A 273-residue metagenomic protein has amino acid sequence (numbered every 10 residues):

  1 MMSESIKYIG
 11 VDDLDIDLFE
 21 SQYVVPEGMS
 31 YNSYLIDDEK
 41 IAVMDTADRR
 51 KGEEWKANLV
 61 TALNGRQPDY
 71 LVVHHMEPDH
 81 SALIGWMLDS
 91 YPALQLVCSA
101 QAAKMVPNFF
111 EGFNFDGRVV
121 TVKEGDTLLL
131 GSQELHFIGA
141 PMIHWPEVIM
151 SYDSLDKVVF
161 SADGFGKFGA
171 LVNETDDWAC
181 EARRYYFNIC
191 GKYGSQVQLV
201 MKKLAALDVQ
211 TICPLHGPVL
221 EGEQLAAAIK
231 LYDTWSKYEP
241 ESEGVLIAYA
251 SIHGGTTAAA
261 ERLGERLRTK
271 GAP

Functional and structural regions predicted by a protein language model:
M1-E4, C98-V148, Y193-L199: Metallo-beta-lactamase
M2-L59, M150-D153, K157-S161, V245 (+1 more regions): Conserved beta-strand hairpin/beta-sheet module of binuclear metal-dependent hydrolase folds, prominently
V11, S99-Q101, D163, A248-I252: Cofactor-binding loop segments of dinucleotide-utilizing enzymes, especially the Rossmann-like FAD- and NAD(P)+-binding
M44-T46, P68-M76, L96-S99, V159-A162 (+1 more regions): Active-site neighborhood of phospho(di)ester-bond hydrolases with catalytic His/Asp-centered motifs
R49-R50, M76-H80, G217-E221, A250-G255: Gly/Ser/Thr-rich loops at beta-strand to alpha-helix junctions that form or flank small-molecule/cofactor-binding
R50-V97: Active-site metal-binding motif and surrounding structural segment of the metallo-beta-lactamase
E134-P214, V219-E223: Metallo-beta-lactamase
Q224-P273: N-terminal beta1-alpha1-beta2 submodule of the flavodoxin-like/Rossmannoid cofactor-binding fold
